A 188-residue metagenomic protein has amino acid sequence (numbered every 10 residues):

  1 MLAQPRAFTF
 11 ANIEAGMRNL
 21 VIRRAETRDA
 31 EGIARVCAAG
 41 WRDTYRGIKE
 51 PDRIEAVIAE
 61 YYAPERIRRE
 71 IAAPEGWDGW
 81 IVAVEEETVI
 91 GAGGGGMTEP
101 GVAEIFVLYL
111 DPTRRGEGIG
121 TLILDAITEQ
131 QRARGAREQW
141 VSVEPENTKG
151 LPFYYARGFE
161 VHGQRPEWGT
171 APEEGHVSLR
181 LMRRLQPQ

Functional and structural regions predicted by a protein language model:
M1-G16: N-terminal amphipathic/basic-hydrophobic helices that include classical n-h-c signal peptides and signal-anchor
F10, L20, R24-A30, R35-T113 (+5 more regions): Acetyl-CoA-dependent GNAT
I13, V177-Q188: Terminal substrate-recognition subdomain of acyl/acetyltransferases
G76, G150, E173-E174: Short Asp/Glu-rich motifs
R115-E117, D125, E144, T148-L151 (+1 more regions): A generic "structured core" feature
W140-V143, Y155, E160-L179: Conserved catalytic-core motifs of GNAT/GCN5-like acyltransferases
